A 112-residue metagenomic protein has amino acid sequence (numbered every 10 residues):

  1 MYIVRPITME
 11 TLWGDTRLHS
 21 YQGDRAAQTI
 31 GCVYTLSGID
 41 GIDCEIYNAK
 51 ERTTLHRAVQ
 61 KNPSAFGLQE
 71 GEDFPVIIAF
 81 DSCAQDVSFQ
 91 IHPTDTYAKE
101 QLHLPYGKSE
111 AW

Functional and structural regions predicted by a protein language model:
M1-W112: Transition-metal
